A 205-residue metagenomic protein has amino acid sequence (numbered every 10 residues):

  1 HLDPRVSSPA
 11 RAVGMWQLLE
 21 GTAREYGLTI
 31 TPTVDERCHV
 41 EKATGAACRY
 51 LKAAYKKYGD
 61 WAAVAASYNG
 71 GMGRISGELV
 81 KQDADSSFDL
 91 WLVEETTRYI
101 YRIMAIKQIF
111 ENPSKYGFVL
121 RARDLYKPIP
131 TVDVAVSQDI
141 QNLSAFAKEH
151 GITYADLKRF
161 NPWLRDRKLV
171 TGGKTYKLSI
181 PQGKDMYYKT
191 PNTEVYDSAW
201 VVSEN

Functional and structural regions predicted by a protein language model:
P4-R5, G45: Hydrophobic alpha-helical segments, principally membrane-spanning helices and signal/leader peptides
R5-G27, G173: Short, surface-exposed glycine/acidic/tryptophan-bearing loops
E25, I30-T33, R37-K56, A62 (+1 more regions): Extracytoplasmic and endomembrane cell-envelope/extracellular-matrix remodeling and assembly machinery
